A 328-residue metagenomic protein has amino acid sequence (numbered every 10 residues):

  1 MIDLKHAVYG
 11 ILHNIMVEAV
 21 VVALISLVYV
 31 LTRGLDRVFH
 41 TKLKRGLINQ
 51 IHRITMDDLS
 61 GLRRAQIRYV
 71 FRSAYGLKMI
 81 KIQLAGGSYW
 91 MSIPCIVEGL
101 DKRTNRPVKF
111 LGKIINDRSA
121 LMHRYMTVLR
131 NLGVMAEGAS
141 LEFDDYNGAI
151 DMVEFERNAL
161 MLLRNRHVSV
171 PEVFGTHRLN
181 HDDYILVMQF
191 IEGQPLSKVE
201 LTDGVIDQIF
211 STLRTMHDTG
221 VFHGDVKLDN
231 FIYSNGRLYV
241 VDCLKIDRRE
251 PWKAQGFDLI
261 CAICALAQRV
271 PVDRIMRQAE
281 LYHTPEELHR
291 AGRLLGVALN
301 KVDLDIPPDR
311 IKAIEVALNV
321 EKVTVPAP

Functional and structural regions predicted by a protein language model:
M16-K42, D117-G148, R290, V297-K312: Alpha-helical membrane-targeting segments
V17-W90, D305-A313: Juxta-kinase regulatory segment immediately upstream of eukaryotic protein kinase catalytic domains
A85, W90-L186, D218: Conserved ATP-binding subdomain of kinase catalytic cores across diverse folds
W90-G99, F210-R249, K253: Active-site acidic catalytic loop and adjacent metal/ATP-binding pocket of ATP-dependent phosphoryl transfer enzymes
V153-V170, Q194-D229, S234: Conserved kinase catalytic-core helix
H177, I191-E192: Residues forming the ATP-binding cleft of Hanks-type serine/threonine protein kinase domains
Y239-L318: C-lobe/activation-segment region of protein kinase-like
